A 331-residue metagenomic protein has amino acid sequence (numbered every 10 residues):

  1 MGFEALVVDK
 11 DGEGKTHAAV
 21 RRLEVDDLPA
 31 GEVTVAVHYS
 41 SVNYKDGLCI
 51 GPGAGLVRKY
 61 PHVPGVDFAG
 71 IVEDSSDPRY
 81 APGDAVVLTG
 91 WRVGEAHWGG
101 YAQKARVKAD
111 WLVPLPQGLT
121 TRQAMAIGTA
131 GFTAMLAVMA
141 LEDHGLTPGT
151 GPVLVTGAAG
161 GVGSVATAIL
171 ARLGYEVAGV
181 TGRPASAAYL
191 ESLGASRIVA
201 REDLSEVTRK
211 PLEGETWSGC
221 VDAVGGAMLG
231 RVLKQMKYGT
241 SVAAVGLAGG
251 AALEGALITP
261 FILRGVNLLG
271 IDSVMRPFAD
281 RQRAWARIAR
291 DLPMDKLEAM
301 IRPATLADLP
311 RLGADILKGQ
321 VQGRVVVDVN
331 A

Functional and structural regions predicted by a protein language model:
D26-S41, G53-V93: Glycine-rich beta-strand-centered segment in the early N-terminal region that forms part of a ligand/cofactor-binding
D67, D84-A85, K104, R172 (+1 more regions): Residue-level marker of beta-strand positions
V87, S218-V221, A243: N-terminal Rossmann-like NAD(P) cofactor-binding module of classical short-chain dehydrogenase/reductase
T89-L154: NAD(P)H dinucleotide-binding glycine-rich loop of Rossmann-like/cofactor-binding domains, especially the beta1-alpha1
G131-F132, G157-S164, G225: Glycine-rich NAD(P) Rossmann-fold beta1-alpha1 loop
A171-M228: Adenosine-nucleotide cofactor-binding segment
A227-M294, V329-A331: Glycine-rich phosphate-binding loop and adjacent beta-alpha segment of Rossmann(oid) nucleotide-cofactor-binding
A279-A331: C-terminal hydrophobic helical "lid"/dimerization subdomain of Rossmann-like NAD(P)H-dependent oxidoreductases
